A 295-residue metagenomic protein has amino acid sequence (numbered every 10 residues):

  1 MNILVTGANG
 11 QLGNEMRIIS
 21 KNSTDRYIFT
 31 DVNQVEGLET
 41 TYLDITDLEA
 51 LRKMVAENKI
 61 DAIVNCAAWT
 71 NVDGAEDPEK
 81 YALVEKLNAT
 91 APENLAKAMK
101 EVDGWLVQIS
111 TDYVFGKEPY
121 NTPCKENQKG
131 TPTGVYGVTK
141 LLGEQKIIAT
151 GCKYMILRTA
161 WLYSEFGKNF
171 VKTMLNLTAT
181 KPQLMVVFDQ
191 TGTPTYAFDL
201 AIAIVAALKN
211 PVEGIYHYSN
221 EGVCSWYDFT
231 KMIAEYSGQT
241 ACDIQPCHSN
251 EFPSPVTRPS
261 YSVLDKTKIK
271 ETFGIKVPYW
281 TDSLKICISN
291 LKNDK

Functional and structural regions predicted by a protein language model:
I3-N22: N-terminal Rossmann NAD(P)H-binding glycine-rich loop of SDR-like oxidoreductase domains
T6, T30, I63-A67, L106-D112 (+1 more regions): SDR active-site strand-loop-helix element
N33-E49: Rossmann-fold cofactor-recognition segment
I45-L87: NAD(P)H-binding glycine-rich loop region in Rossmannoid oxidoreductase-like domains and their noncatalytic homologs
L83-A91, V114-L157, L162: Catalytic helix-loop patch of NAD(P)-dependent Rossmann-fold dehydrogenases
Q145-G192, F198-D199: NAD(P)-dependent short-chain dehydrogenase/reductase
T180, N210-P255: Mid/C-terminal beta-alpha module of Rossmann-like enzyme folds, strongest in SDR-family dehydrogenases/epimerases
S225-K231, H248-C287, L291, K295: Conserved C-terminal active-site "lid" loop/helix of NAD(P)H-dependent oxidoreductases that clamps the redox cofactor
